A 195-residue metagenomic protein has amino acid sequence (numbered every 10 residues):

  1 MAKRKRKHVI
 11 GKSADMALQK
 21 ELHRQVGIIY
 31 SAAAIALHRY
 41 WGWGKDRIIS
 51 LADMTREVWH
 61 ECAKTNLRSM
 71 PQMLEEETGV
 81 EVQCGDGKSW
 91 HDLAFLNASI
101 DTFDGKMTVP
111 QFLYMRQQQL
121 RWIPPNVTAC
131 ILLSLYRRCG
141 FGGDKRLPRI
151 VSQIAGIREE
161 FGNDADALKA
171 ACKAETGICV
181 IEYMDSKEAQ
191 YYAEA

Functional and structural regions predicted by a protein language model:
M1-A2, K7, W41, W59: Long, low-complexity interaction regions most often at the N-terminus
K3-I35, L67-R137, A165-A195: Intrinsic disorder/low-complexity detector
A36, Y40-W59: N-terminal interaction modules that seed assembly of large macromolecular complexes
H38, R137, P148-Q153: A structural feature that tracks compact, well-ordered secondary-structure segments with a strong bias toward
W41, C139-G140: Helix-turn-helix-type domain boundary/helix-start signal
G44, G142-G143: Small-residue hinge/turn detector
I48, R146-L147: Small-residue helix-packing motif on alpha-helices
L51-E61, I150-E159: Amphipathic alpha-helical segments that form the core helices of the histone-fold
